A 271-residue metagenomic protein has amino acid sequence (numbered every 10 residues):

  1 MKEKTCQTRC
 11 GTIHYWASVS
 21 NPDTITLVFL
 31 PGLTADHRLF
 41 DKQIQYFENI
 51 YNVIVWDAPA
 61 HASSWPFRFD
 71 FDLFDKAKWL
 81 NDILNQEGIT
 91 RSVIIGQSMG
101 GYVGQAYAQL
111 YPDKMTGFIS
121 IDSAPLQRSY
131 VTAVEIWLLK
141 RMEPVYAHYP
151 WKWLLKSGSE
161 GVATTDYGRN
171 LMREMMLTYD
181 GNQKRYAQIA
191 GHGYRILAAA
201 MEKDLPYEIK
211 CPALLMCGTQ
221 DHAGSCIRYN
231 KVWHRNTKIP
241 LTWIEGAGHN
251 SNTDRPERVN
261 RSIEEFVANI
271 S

Functional and structural regions predicted by a protein language model:
M1-T12: N-terminal cap/lid segment of alpha/beta-hydrolase-fold proteins
G11-P66: Conserved HGGG/HGGXW glycine-rich cap/lid loop of the alpha/beta-hydrolase fold
I54-I95, R261: Active-site loop/oxyanion-hole signature of alpha/beta-hydrolase fold enzymes
G96, G100, G104: Gly/Ala-rich beta-loop-alpha elbow adjacent to hydrolase catalytic centers
Q109, T116-Y146: Flexible "cap/lid" loop of the alpha/beta hydrolase fold
S129-V131, H148-E208: Conserved alpha/beta-hydrolase catalytic His-Asp/Glu region
A213-A247, T253: Conserved loop-alpha-helix segment in the C-terminal half of the alpha/beta-hydrolase fold that carries the catalytic
T253-E265: Post-His helix in hydrolase/transferase enzymes
